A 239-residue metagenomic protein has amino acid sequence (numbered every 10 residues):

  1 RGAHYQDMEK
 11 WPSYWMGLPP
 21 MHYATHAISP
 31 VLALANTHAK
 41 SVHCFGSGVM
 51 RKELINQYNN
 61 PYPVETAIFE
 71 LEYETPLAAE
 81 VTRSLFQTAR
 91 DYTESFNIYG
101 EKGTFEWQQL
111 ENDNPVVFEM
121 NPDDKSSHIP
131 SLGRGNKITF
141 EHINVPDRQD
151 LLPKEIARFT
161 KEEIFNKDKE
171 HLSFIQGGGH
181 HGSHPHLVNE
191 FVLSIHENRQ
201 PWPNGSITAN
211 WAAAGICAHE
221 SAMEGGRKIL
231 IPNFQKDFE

Functional and structural regions predicted by a protein language model:
R1-P61, A67: Predominantly a Rossmann-like dinucleotide-binding segment in NAD(P)-dependent oxidoreductases
G2-M8, R51, I55, N60-E74 (+3 more regions): C-terminal glycine/acidic-rich active-site capping loop/insertion
T37-C44, A78-V81, T104-Q108, P201-W202: Acidic/polar loop patches that form or flank catalytic/metal-binding clefts of enzymes that bind anionic ligands
T82-D91, G179-H180: Glycine-rich phosphate/pyrophosphate-binding beta-alpha loops
S84, Q109-E111, F234: Surface loops and adjacent helix of pleckstrin homology
G179, S183-L187, A214-G225: Stable alpha-helical structural segments in soluble proteins, enriched in small hydrophobic residues
P203-I207: All-alpha amphipathic helical-bundle segments outside canonical DNA-binding/catalytic cores that form hydrophobic
E220-E239: C-terminal capping/lid region of NAD(P)-dependent oxidoreductase domains
